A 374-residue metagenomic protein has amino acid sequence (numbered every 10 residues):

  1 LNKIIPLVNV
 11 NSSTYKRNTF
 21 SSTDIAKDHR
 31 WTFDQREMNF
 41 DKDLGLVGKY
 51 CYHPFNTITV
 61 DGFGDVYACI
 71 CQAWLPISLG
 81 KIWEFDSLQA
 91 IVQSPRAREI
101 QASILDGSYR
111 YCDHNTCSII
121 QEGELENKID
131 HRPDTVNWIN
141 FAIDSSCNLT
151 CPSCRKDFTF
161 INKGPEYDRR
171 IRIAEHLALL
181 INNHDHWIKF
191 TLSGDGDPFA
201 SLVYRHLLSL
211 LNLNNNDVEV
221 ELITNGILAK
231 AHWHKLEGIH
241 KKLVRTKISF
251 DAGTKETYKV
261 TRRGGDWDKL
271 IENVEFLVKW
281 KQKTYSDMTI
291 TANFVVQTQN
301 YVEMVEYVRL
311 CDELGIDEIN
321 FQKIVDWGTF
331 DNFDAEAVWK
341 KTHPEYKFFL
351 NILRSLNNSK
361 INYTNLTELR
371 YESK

Functional and structural regions predicted by a protein language model:
L1-Y67, Q72-W83, A142, K163-R172 (+1 more regions): Radical SAM enzyme [4Fe-4S]-AdoMet core and its adjacent flexible, acidic and glycine-rich loops/tails across
Q35-F40, T57-I58, P95-G107, V136-A142: Short, intrinsically disordered, charge-biased short linear motifs at domain edges
L44-G45, A73-I119: Membrane-interface junctions of multi-pass transporters
H53, Y67-I70, R110-Q121, S146-D157: Local cysteine-cluster metal-coordination motifs and their immediate loop/turn environment, predominantly Fe-S cluster
F55-F63, D130-D157, I188-S193: N-terminal pre-triad scaffold of radical SAM enzymes
A73-G80, I120-I129, K156-P165: Iron-sulfur (Fe-S) cluster-binding segments and ferredoxin-like electron-carrier domains, especially [2Fe-2S]
A102-N137, E166-L180: Non-catalytic membrane-proximal stalk/linker segments that position and tether the catalytic domains
S146-L149, K156-K255, E272: Conserved SAM/AdoMet-binding glycine-rich loop
